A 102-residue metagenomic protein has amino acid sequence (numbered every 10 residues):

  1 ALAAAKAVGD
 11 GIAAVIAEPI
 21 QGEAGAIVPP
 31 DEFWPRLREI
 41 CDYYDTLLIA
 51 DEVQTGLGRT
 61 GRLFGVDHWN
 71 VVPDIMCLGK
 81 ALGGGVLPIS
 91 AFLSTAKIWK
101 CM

Functional and structural regions predicted by a protein language model:
A1-M102: Conserved N-terminal phosphate-binding loop of PLP-dependent enzymes in the Aspartate aminotransferase
